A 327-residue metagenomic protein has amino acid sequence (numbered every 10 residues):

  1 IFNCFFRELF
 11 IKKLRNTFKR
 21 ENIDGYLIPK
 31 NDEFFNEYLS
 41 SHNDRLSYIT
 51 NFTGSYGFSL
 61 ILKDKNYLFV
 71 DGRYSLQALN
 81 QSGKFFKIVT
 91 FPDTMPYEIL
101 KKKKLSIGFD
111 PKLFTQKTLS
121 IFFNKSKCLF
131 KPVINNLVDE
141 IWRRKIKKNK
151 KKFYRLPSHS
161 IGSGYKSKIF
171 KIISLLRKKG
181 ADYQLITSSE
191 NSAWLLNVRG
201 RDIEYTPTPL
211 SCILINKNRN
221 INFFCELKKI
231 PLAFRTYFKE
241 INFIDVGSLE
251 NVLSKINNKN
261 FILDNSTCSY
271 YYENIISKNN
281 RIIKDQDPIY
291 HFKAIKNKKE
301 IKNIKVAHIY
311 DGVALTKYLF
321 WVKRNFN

Functional and structural regions predicted by a protein language model:
F2-C4, G108-T115, S160-I161, N191 (+2 more regions): Conserved short loop/turn motifs at secondary-structure junctions
F2-L100, F114, T118-K255, I309-Y310: N-terminal accessory/capping or targeting/presequence segment of soluble
K30, I186-S189, D264, D287-P288 (+1 more regions): Short coil/turn segments at secondary-structure boundaries
L79-Q81, R281-Q286, V313-F320: Short acidic (Asp/Glu) and glycine-rich catalytic loops that position anionic groups and cofactors
L105, F109, A233-D287: Conserved catalytic alpha/beta cores of large enzymes that bind or transform nucleotide phosphates and polynucleotides
C128-K147, S269-N303: Terminal amphipathic helices with adjacent charged low-complexity linkers/tails
L196, E273, L319: A short local structural element in Rossmann-fold oxidoreductases
F292-N327: Long, K/E/R/D-enriched contiguous segments that form extended
